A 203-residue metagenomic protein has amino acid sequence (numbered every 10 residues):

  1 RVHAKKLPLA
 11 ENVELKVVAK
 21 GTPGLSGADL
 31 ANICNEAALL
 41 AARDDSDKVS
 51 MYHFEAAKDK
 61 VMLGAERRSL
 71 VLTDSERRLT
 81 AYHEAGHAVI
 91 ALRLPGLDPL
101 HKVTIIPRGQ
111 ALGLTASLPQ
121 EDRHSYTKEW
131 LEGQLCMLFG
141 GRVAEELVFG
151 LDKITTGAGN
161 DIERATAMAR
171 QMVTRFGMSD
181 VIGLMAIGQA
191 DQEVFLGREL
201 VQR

Functional and structural regions predicted by a protein language model:
R1-H53, K60, G64-A65, L138-E146 (+2 more regions): Conserved C-terminal "switch" segment of AAA+ ATPases
E14, S26-D29, E76-R78, T127 (+1 more regions): Conserved acidic
V17, N32, H53-A56, E84 (+2 more regions): Amphipathic alpha-helical interaction segments
V17-G21, S69-T73, P119, D152-K153: Short coil/turn segments at secondary-structure junctions
L25, E36-Y82, A88-V89, L97 (+3 more regions): AAA+ P-loop NTPase nucleotide-binding core of proteostasis motors
L79-Y82, A88-R203: Soluble catalytic regions of large protease machineries
